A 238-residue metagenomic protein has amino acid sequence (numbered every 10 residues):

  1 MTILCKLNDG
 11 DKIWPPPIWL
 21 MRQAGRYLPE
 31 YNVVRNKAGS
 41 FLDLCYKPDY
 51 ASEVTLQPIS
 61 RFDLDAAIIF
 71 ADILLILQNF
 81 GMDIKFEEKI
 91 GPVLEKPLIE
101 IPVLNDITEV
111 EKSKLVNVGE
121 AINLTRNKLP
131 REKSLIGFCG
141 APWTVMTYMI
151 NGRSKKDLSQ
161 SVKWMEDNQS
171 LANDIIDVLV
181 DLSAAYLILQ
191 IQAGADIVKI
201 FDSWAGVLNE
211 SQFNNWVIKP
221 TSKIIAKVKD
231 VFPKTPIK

Functional and structural regions predicted by a protein language model:
M1-F86, S222-K223: N-terminal basic, low-complexity leaders that serve as flexible interaction/assembly modules and, when applicable, as
L20-R26, D72-L74, I90, C139-K155: Short glycine-enriched loops at secondary-structure junctions
Y27-Y31, E95-P97, Q160, V198 (+1 more regions): A broad, low-specificity signal for short, low-complexity segments enriched in glycine/proline and polar/charged
Y31-V33, M82-E95, Y148-S159: Short, flexible, mixed-charge acidic loops at enzyme active sites
K37-A51, N105-E111, V145, R153-L158: An N-terminal domain-start capping segment
S40, I101-V110, M165-D174: Short glycine/proline- and acidic residue-enriched helix-loop micro-motifs that form flexible lids or anion-recognition
K89-K128: A gly/proline- and charged-residue-enriched helix-loop-helix capping module
K114-K238: Active-site loop segments of alpha/beta catalytic cores
